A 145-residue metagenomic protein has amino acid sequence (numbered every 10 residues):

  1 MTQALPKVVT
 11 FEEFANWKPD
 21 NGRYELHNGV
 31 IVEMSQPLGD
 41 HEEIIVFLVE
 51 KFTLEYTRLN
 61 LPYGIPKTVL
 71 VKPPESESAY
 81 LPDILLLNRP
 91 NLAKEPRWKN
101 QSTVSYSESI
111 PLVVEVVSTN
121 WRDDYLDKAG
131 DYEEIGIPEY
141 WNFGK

Functional and structural regions predicted by a protein language model:
M1-K145: Gly/Pro/Ser/Thr-rich low-complexity, intrinsically disordered segments predominantly at protein N-termini
